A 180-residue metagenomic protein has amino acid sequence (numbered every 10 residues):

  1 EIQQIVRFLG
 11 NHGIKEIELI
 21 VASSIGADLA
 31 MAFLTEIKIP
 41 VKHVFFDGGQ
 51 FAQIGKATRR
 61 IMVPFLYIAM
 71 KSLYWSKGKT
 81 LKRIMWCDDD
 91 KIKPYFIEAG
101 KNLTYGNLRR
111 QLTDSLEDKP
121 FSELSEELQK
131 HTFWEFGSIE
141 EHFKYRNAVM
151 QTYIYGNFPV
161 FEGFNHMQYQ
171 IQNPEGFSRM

Functional and structural regions predicted by a protein language model:
E1-L19: Active-site loop/oxyanion-hole signature of alpha/beta-hydrolase fold enzymes
V21-A30: Gly/Ala-rich beta-loop-alpha elbow adjacent to hydrolase catalytic centers
A30-T35, S178: Short, hydrophobic alpha-helix immediately C-terminal to the catalytic nucleophile
T35-K71: Flexible "cap/lid" loop of the alpha/beta hydrolase fold
K56-T58, L73-E126: Conserved alpha/beta-hydrolase catalytic His-Asp/Glu region
T113-M150: Conserved serine/cysteine hydrolase catalytic core
T152-M167: Catalytic histidine neighborhood in serine/cysteine hydrolases with alpha/beta-hydrolase-type architecture
F164-G176: Catalytic histidine-centered segment of alpha/beta-hydrolase-like enzymes
